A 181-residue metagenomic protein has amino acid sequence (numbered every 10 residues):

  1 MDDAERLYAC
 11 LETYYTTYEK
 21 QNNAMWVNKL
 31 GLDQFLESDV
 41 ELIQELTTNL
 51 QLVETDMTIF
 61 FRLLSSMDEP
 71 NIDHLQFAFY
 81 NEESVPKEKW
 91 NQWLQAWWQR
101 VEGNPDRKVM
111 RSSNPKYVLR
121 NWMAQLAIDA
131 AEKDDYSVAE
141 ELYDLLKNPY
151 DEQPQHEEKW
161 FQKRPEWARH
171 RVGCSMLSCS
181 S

Functional and structural regions predicted by a protein language model:
M1-S181: Regulatory N- and C-terminal appendages and interdomain linkers associated with kinase/kinase-like NTP transferase
